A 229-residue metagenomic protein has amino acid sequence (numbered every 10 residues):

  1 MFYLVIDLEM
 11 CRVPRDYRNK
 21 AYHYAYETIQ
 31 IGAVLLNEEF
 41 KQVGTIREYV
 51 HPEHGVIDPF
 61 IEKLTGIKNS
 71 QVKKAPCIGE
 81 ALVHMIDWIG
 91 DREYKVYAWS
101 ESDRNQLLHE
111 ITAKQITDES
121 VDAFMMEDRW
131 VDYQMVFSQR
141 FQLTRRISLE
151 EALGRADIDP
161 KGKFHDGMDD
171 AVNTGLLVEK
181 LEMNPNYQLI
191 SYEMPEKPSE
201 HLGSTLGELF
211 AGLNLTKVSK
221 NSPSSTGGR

Functional and structural regions predicted by a protein language model:
F2-H109, G162: Conserved non-catalytic scaffold segment of RNase H-like nuclease domains
I6, V131, D169: Active-site flanking residues adjacent to catalytic metal/cofactor-binding acidic residues
M10-R12, M135, N173: Short, glycine/acidic-enriched loop or turn micro-motifs at the edges of active sites
E62-T65, V72, M135-M168: Active-site-proximal helix-loop-helix substrate-binding element of RNase H-like nuclease domains
S102-D128: Substrate-recognition/cap helix-loop segment adjacent to the acidic, metal-dependent catalytic center of Asp-based
A123-R146, S199: Short, flexible loop segments at boundaries between secondary-structure elements
D166-E179: Acidic, divalent-metal-coordinating active-site segment for phosphoryl/phosphodiester hydrolysis, typified by short
L176-R229: Acidic two-metal-ion nuclease catalytic site recognized across multiple nuclease folds, prominently DnaQ/RNase D-T
